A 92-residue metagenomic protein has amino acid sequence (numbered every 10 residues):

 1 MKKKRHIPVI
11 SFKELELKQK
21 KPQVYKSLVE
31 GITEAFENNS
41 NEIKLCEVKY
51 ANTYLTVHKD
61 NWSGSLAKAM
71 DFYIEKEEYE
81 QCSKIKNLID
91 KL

Functional and structural regions predicted by a protein language model:
M1-K13: Long, acidic/serine-threonine-rich intrinsically disordered regions with weak helical/coil propensity that act as
H6, Q19, V48, L66-A67 (+1 more regions): Generic detection of intrinsically disordered/low-complexity segments and helix-coil linkers/edges
I7-I10, I32, I43, I74 (+2 more regions): Weak global preference for isoleucine
S11-V57: Short, charge-rich, low-complexity alpha-helical interaction segments
W62-L92: Short, compact, well-ordered microdomains
